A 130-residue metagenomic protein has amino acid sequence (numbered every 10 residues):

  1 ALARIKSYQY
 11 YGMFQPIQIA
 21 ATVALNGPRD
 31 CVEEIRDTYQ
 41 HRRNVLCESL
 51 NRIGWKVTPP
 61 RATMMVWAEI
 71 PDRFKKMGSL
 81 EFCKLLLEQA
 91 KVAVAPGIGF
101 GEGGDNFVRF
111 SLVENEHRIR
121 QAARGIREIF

Functional and structural regions predicted by a protein language model:
A1-F130: PLP-dependent class I/II
